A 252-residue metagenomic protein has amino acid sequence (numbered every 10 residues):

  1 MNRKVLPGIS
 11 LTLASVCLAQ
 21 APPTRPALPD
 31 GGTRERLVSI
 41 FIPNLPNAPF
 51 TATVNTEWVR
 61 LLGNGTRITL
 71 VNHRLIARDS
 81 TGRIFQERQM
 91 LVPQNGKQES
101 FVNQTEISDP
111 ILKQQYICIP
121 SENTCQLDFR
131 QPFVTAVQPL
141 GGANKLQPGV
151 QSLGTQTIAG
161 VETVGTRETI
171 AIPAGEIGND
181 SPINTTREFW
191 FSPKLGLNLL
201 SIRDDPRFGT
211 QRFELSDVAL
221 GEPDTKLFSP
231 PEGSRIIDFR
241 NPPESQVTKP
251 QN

Functional and structural regions predicted by a protein language model:
M1-I9: Bacterial N-terminal signal peptides that target proteins for export
L11-A19: Hydrophobic h-region of N-terminal signal peptides that target proteins for export in Gram-negative bacteria
A21-N252: Extended soluble regions of mature proteins
